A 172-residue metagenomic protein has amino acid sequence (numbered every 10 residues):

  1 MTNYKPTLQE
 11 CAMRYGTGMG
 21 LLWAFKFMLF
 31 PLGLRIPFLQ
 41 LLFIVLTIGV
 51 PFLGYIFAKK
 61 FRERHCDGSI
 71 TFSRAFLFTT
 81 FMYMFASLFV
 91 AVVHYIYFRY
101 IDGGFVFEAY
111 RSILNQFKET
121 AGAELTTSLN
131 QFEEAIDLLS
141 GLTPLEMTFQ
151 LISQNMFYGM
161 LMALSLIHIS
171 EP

Functional and structural regions predicted by a protein language model:
M1-R62: Transmembrane alpha-helical insertion/packing segments
E10, R14, G18, R74-A86: Alpha-helical transmembrane segments of multi-pass membrane proteins
V45-I48, T80, Y97, T148-M156: Hydrophobic alpha-helical transmembrane segments of multi-pass membrane proteins
I56-R74, R99: Membrane-helix interface/capping segments
T80-G104: C-terminal halves and exits of single transmembrane alpha-helices
I101-G141: Membrane-interface interhelical loops and short interface/amphipathic helices in multi-pass inner-membrane
A135-M160: Individual transmembrane alpha-helix segments
S165-P172: Residue-level detector of conserved catalytic or cofactor/ligand-binding positions in enzyme active sites
